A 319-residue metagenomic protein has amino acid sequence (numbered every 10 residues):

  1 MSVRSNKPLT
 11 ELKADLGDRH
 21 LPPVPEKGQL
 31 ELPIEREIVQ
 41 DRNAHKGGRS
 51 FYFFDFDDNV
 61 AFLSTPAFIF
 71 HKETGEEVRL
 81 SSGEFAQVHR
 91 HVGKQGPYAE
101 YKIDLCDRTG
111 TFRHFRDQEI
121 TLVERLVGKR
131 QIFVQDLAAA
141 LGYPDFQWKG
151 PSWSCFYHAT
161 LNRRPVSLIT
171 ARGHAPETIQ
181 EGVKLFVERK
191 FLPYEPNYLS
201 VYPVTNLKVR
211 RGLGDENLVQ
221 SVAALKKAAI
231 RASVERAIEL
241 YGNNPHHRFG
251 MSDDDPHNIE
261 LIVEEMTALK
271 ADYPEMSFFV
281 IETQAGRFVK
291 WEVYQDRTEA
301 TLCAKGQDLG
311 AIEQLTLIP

Functional and structural regions predicted by a protein language model:
V3-D15, K149-G150, Y157-L168, R172-P319: C-terminal cap/substrate-recognition subdomain and adjoining C-terminal extension of metal-dependent phosphatase-like
N6-R211: Alpha-helical substrate-recognition element adjacent to the catalytic core
